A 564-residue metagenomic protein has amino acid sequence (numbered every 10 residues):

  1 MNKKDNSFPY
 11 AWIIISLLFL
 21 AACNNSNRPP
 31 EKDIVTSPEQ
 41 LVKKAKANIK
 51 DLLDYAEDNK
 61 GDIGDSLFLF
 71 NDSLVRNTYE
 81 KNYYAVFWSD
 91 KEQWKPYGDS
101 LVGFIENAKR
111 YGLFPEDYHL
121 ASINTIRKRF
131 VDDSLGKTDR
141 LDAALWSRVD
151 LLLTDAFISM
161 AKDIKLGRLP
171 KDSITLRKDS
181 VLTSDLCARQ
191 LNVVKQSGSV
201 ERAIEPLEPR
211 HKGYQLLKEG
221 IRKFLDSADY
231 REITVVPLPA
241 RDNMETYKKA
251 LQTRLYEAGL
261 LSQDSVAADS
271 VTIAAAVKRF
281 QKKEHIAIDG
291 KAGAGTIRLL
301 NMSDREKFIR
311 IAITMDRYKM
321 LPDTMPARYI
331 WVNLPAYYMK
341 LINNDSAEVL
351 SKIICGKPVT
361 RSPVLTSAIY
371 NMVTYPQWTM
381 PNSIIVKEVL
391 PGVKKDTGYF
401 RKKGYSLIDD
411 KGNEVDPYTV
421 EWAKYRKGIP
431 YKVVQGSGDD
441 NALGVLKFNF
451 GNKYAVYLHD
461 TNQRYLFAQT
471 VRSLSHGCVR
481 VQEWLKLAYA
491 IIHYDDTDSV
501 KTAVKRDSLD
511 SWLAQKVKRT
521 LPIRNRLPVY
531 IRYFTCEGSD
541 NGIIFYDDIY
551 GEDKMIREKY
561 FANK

Functional and structural regions predicted by a protein language model:
N2-A11: Bacterial N-terminal signal peptides that target proteins for export
W12-I14, N525: Residues at beta-strand starts and edge strands
S16-L18: Hydrophobic regular secondary-structure detector
L20-A22: C-terminal motif of bacterial Sec signal peptides marking the signal peptidase cleavage site
N24-N82, I158, K178, K195-K564: Well-ordered beta-sheet/strand-loop patches within structured domains
N24-V181: Cationic-aromatic interfacial patches
S134, S173-S199, T497: Catalytic and substrate-binding regions of cell-wall glycan-acting enzymes that process beta-1,4-linked
